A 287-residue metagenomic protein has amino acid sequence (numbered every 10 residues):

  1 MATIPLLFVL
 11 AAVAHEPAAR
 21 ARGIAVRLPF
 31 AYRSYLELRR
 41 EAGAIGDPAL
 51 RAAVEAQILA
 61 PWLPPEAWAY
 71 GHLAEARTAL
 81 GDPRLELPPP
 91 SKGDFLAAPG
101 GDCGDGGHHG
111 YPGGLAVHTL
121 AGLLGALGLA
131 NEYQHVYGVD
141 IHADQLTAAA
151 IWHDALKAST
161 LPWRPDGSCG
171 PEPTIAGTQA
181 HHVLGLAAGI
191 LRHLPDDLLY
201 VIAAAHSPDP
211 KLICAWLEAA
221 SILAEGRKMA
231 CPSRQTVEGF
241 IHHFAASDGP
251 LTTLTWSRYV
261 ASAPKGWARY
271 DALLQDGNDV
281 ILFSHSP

Functional and structural regions predicted by a protein language model:
M1-V9: N-terminal export leaders
A2-T3, V26-P29, A56, W62 (+2 more regions): Generic detection of intrinsically disordered/low-complexity segments and helix-coil linkers/edges
L10-P171: Acidic/His-rich, divalent-metal-binding segments that scaffold phosphate/diphosphate chemistry
G106, V117, Q134-S286: Divalent metal-dependent catalytic cores for phosphoryl transfer on phosphate-bearing substrates
